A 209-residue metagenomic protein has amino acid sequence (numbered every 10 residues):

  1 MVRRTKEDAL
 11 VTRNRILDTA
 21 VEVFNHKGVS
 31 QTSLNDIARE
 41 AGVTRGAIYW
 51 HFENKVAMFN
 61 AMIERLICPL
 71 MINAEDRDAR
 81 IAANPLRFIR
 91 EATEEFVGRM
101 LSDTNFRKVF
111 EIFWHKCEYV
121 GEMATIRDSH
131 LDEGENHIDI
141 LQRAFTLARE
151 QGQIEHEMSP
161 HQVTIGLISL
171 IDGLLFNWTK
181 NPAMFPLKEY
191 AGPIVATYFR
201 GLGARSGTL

Functional and structural regions predicted by a protein language model:
M1-K27, Q31-V43, V56-N60, E189: Basic, helix-initiating cap at the start of DNA-binding domains
N25, Y49-E53, A61, R65: Base-recognition residues in the alpha-helical recognition helix of bacterial helix-turn-helix
G46: Key DNA-contact positions within bacterial/archaeal DNA-binding proteins
A61, E75-K108, P160-L167, K188 (+1 more regions): Hydrophobic alpha-helical connector segments
C68-M71, E75-D76, A83, R87-E91 (+2 more regions): Amphipathic alpha-helical packing segments from all-alpha helical-bundle domains
E91-R99, E135-Q151, I165-L209: C-terminal peripheral helix-coil segments that are non-catalytic and often amphipathic
G98-Q142: Short secondary-structure transition hinges
